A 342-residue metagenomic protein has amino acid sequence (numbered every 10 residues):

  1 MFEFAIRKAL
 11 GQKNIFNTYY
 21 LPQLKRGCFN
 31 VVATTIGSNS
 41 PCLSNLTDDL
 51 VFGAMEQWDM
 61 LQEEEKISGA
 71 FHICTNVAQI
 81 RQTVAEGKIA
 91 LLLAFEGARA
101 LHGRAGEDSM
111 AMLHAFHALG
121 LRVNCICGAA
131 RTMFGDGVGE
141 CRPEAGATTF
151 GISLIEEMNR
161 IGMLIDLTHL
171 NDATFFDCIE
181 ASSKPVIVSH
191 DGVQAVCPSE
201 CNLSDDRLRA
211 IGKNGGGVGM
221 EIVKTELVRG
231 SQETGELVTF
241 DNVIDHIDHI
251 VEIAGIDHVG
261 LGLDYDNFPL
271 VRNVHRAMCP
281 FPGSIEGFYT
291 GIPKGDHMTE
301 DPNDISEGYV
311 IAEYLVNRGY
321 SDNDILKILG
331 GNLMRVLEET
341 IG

Functional and structural regions predicted by a protein language model:
M1-P143, P198-G342: N-terminal hydrophobic targeting/anchoring segments and the immediately downstream early-domain regions of hydrolases
G135-R229: Active-site core of metal-dependent hydrolases
